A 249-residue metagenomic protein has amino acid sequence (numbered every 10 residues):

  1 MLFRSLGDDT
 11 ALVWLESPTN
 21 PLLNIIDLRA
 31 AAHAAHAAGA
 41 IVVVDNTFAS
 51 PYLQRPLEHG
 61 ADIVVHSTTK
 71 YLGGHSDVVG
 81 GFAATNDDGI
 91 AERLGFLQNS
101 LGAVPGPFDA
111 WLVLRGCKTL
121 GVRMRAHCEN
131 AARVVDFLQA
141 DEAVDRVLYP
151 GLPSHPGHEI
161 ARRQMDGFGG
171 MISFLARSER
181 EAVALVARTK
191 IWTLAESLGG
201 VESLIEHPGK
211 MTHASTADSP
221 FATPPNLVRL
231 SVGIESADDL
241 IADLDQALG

Functional and structural regions predicted by a protein language model:
F3-A143, L148: Conserved PLP-enzyme active-site core in the AAT-like
F48, K70, T119, V134 (+5 more regions): Glycine-rich beta-alpha junction loops
V78-G80, G167-M171, P225-R229: Short, solvent-exposed beta-strand edge segments and adjacent coil->beta transition regions
D88, E92, L194-G209: Mobile, glycine-enriched helix-loop/loop "lid" segments at the mouths of ligand-binding/catalytic clefts that gate
L101-G102, T189-G199, A247-G249: A common structural junction motif
V113-V122, G169-R177, R229-G233: Short, well-ordered beta-strand elements within core beta-sheets of diverse protein domains
A132-K190, E196, H213-A222: Conserved small-domain helix->loop->beta segment predominantly found in fold-type I
A187, S203-G249: PLP-dependent enzyme catalytic core of the Aspartate aminotransferase-like
